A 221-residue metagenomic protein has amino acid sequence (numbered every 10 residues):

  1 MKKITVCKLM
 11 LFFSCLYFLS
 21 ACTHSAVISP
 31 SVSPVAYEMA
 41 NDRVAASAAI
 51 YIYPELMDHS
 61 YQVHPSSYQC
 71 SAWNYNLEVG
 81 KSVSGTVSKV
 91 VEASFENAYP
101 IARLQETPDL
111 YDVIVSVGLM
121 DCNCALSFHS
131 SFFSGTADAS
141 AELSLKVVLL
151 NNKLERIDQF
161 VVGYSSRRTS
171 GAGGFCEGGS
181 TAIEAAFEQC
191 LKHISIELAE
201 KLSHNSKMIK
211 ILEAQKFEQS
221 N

Functional and structural regions predicted by a protein language model:
M1-L11: Bacterial N-terminal signal peptides that target proteins for export
L16-L19: Bacterial Sec-type N-terminal signal peptides, specifically the leucine/valine-rich hydrophobic h-region
C22-K89, S203-N221: A structural "domain/chain start" motif
T23-V32, A102-Q159, T169-A172: Surface-exposed short loop/turn segments
I50-I52, V87, V91, V113-V117 (+3 more regions): Hydrophobic beta-strand residues in large extracellular and virion-surface proteins
C70-V79, K153-E200: Short secondary-structure boundary motifs at beta->alpha junctions and helix caps
K81, G85-Y99, R103-L104, D121 (+1 more regions): Generic signature of mature, soluble extracytoplasmic domains
V91-P100, S195-S203, K207: Sec-exported extracytoplasmic/periplasmic mature domains
